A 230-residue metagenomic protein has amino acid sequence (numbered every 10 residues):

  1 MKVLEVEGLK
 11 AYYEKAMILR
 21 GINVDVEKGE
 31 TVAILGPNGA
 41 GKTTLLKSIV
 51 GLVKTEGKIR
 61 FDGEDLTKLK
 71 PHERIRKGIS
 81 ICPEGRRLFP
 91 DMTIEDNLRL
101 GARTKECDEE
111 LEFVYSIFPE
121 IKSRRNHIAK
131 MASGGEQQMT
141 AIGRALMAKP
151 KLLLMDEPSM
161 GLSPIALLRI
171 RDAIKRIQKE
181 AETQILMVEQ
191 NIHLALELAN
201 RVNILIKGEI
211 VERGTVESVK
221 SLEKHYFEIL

Functional and structural regions predicted by a protein language model:
K2-L230: Glycine-rich phosphate-binding loops of nucleotide-dependent enzymes
